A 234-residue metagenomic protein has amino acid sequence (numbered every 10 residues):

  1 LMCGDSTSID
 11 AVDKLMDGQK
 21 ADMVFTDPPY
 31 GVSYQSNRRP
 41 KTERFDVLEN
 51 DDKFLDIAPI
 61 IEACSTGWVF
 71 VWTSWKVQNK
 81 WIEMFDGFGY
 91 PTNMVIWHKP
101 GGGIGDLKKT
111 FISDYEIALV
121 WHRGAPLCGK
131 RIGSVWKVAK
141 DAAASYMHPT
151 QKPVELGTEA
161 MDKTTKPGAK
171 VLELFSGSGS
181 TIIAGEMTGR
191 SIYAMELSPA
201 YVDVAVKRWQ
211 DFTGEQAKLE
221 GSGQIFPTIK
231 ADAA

Functional and structural regions predicted by a protein language model:
L1-M16, V206-A234: S-adenosyl-L-methionine
M2-V202: Core catalytic lobe of class I
